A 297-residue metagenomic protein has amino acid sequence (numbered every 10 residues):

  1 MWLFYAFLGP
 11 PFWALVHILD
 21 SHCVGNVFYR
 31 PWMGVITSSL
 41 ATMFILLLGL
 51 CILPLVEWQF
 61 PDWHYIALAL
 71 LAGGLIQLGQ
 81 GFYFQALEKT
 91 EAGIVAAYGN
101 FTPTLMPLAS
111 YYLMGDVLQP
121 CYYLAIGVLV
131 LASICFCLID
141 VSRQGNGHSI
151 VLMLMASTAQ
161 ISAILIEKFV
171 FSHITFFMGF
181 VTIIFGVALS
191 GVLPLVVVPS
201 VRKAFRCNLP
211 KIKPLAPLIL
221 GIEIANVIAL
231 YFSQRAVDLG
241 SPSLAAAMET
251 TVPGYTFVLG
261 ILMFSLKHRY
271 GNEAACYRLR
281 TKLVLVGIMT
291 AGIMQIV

Functional and structural regions predicted by a protein language model:
M1-R30, Q144-M178, F185, I219-Q234 (+1 more regions): Glycine-/small-residue-enriched transmembrane alpha-helix faces in small-molecule transporters and effluxers
W2-L8, T37, L50, V56-F82 (+4 more regions): Loop-to-transmembrane-helix transition segments
L8-L19, V27-L78, V128-L131, F180-K203 (+2 more regions): Transmembrane alpha-helices of multi-pass small-molecule transport proteins
S21, F84, S110-Y111, K168 (+2 more regions): Small-residue-mediated transmembrane helix hinge/kink sites in multi-pass secondary transporters
C23-M33, L87-E88, V141-N146, A204-K211 (+1 more regions): Membrane-interface helix-boundary motifs at transmembrane edges
G25-M33, F82-Y98, V117, S172-M178 (+1 more regions): Structural motif at transmembrane-helix junctions in multi-pass transporters
M43-L46, A109, C121-I139, L259-I261 (+1 more regions): Hydrophobic transmembrane alpha-helices of multi-pass small-molecule transport proteins
L53-W63, G115-P120, L165-M178, K203-L209 (+2 more regions): Membrane-interface helix termini and inter-helical loops of multi-pass transporters
